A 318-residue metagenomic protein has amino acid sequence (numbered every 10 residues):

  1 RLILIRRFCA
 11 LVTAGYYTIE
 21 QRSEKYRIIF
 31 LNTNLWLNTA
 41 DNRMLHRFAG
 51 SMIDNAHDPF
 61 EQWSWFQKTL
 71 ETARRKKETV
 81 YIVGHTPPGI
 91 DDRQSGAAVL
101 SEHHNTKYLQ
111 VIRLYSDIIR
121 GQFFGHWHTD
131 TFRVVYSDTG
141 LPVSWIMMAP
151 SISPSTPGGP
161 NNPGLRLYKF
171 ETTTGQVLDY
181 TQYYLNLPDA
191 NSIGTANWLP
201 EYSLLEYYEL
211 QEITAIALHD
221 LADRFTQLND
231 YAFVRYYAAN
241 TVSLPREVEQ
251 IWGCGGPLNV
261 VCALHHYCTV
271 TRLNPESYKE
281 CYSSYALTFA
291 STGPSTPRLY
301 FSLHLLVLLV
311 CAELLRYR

Functional and structural regions predicted by a protein language model:
R1-T72, K76, T129-R318: Metal-dependent phosphoesterase/phosphodiesterase active-site architecture
D41-S64, E71-F124: Active-site-proximal segments of metal-dependent phosphoesterases and phosphodiesterases across multiple
